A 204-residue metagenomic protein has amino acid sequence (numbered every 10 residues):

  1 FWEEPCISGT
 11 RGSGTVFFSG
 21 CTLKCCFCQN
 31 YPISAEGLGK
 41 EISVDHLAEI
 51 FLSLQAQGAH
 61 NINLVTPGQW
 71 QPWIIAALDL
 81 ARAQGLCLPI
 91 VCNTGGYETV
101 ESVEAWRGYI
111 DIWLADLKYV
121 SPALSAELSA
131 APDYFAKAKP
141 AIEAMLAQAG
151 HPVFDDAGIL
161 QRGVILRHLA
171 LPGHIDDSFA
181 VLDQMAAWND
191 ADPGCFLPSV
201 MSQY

Functional and structural regions predicted by a protein language model:
F1-I112, S121-A123: Conserved Radical SAM active-site core
S34, Q71, G96-T99, L117-F135 (+3 more regions): Conserved radical SAM core fold
N61-N63, P89-V91, I112-L114, Q161-I165 (+1 more regions): Structural preference for beta-strand elements that scaffold enzyme active sites
E101-G108, H174-M185: Catalytic cores of alpha/beta
R107-P122, C195-Q203: Non-cysteine beta-strand/loop elements that form the S-adenosyl-L-methionine
S129-A131, I142-L182, S202: Conserved strand-turn element in the central/C-terminal portion of the radical SAM core barrel that lines
A157-I159, A187-G194: Short, conserved loop/helix-junction motifs that constitute active-site signature segments in enzyme catalytic cores
